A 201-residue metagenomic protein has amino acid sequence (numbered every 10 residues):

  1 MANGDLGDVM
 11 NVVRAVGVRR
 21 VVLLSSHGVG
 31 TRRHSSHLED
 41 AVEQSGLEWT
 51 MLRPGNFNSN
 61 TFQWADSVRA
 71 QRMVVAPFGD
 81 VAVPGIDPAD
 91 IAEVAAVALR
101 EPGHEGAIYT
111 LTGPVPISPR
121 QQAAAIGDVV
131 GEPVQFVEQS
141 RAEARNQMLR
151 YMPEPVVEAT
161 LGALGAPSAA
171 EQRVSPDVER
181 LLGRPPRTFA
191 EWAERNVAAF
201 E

Functional and structural regions predicted by a protein language model:
M1-N3, G7, N11-R20, S26-Q135 (+3 more regions): Oxidoreductase cofactor-interface core, primarily capturing Rossmann-like NAD(P)-dependent enzymes
A142-E201: A hydrophobic C-terminal alpha-helical subdomain
